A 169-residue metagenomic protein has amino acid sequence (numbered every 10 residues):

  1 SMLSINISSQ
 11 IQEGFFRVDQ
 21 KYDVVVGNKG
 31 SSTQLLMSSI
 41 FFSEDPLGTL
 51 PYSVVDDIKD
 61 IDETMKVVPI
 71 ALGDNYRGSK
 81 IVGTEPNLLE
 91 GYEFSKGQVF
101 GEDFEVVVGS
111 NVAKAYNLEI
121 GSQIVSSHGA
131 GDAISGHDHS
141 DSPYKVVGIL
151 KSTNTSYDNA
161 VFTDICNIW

Functional and structural regions predicted by a protein language model:
S1-M2: Hydrophobic membrane-insertion alpha-helices, especially the h-region of bacterial N-terminal signal peptides
I5-K80, E90, E102: Hydrophobic, regular-secondary-structure patches
N75-E85, S95-W169: Hydrophobic secondary-structure segments that place a key small or acidic residue at a functional site
